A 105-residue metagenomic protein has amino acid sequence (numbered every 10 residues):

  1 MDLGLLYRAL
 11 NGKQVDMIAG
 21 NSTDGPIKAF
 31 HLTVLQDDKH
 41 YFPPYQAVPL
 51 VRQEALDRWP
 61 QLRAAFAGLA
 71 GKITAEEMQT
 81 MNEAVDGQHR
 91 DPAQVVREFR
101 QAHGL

Functional and structural regions predicted by a protein language model:
M1-R8: Short helix-initiation/N-cap motifs at beta->coil->alpha
L10, L56-D57, V85: Hydrophobic residues in alpha-helical segments
G12-M17, P26-H40: Ligand-binding "clamshell"
V15-D16, Y45-A47, L62: A short pocket-lining beta-strand/turn micro-motif at the edge of beta-sheets
G20, A29, P44-Q46: Active-site lining segments that contact anionic ligands and/or coordinate catalytic metals
N21-T23, Q53: Short secondary-structure boundary segments
Q46-W59: A bilobed periplasmic-binding-protein/Venus flytrap-type ligand-binding module shared by bacterial periplasmic
Q61-L105: Ligand-binding clefts/hinges and TM-proximal coupling segments of bilobed small-molecule sensing domains
